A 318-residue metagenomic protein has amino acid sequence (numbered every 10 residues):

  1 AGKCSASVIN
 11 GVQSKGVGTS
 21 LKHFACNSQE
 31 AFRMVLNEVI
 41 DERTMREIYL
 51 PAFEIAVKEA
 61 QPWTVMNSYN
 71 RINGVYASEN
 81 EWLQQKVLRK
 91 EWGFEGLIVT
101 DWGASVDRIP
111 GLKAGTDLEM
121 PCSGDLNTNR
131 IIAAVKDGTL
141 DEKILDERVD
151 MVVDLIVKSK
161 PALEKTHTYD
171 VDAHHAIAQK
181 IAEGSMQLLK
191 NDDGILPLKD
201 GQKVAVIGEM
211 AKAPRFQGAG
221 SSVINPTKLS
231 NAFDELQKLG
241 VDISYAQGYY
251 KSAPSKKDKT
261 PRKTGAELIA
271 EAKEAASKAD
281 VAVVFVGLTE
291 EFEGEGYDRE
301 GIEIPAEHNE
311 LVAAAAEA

Functional and structural regions predicted by a protein language model:
A1-A318: Glycoside hydrolase catalytic-domain context in secreted enzymes
